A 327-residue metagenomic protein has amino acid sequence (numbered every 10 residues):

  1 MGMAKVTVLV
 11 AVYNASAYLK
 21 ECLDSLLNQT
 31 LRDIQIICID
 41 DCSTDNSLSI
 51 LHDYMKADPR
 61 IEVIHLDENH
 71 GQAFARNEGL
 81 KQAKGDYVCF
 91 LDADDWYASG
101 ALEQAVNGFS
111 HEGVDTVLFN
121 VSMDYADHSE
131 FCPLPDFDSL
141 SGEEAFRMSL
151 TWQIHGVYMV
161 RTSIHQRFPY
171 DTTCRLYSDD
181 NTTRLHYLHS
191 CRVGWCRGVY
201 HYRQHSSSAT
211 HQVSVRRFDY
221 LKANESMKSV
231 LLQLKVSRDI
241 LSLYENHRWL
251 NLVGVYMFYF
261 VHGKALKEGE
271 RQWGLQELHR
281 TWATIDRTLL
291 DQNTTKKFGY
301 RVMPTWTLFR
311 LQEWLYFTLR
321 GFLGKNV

Functional and structural regions predicted by a protein language model:
M1-L27: N-proximal low-complexity "stem/linker" segments adjacent to membrane-targeting elements
S25, D40-S49, E68: A conserved acidic beta->alpha catalytic loop
D33-C42, E62-L66, A93: Short beta-strand/loop segment that forms part of the nucleotide-sugar
L66-A83, F90: Glycine-rich, basic loop-to-helix element that forms the pyrophosphate-binding segment of sugar-nucleotide handling
G100-F131: Conserved donor NDP-sugar-binding/catalytic core segment of glycosyltransferases
G142-Y220: Conserved nucleotide-sugar donor-binding catalytic segment
G198-H205, Q212-D239, L250-D286: Catalytic core of nucleotide-sugar-dependent glycosyltransferases
K264-V327: Membrane-interface aromatic/basic loop that binds lipid-linked glycans or pyrophosphate carriers, typified by
